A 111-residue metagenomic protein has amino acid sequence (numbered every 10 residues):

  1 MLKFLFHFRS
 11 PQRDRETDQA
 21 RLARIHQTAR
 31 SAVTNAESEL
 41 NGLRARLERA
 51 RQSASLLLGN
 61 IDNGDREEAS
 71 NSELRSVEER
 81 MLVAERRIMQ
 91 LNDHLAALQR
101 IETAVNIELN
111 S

Functional and structural regions predicted by a protein language model:
M1-V33: Short, charge-rich amphipathic alpha-helices with coiled-coil/heptad character
L2-Q12, Q99-S111: Short, charged, intrinsically disordered terminal tails
R13-D18, D93-R100: Short linear motifs in low-complexity, proline-biased tails and propeptides
Q27, S31, S38, A45 (+3 more regions): Alpha-helical coiled-coil heptad-repeat segments used for dimerization/assembly
R44-Q90, E102-S111: Extended, amphipathic alpha-helical coiled-coil scaffold segments used for oligomerization/tethering in eukaryotic
